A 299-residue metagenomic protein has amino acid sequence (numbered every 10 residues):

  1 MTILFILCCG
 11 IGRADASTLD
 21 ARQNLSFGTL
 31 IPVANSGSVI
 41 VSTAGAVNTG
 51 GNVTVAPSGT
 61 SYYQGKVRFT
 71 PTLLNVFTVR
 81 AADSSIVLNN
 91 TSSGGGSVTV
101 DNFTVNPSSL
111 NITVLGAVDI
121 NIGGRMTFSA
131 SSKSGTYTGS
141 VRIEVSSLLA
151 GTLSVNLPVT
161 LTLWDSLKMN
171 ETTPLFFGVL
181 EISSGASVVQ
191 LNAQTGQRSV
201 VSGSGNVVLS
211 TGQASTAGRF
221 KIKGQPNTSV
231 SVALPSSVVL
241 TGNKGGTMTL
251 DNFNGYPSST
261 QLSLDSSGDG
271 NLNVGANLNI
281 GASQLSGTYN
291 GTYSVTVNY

Functional and structural regions predicted by a protein language model:
F5-A14: C-terminal segment of classical bacterial N-terminal signal peptides
A14-R80, N111-V232, Q261-Y299: N-terminal small/polar-rich segments of proteins
T72-N111, P226, A233-S259: Surface-exposed binding patches on compact interaction domains or structured appendages
